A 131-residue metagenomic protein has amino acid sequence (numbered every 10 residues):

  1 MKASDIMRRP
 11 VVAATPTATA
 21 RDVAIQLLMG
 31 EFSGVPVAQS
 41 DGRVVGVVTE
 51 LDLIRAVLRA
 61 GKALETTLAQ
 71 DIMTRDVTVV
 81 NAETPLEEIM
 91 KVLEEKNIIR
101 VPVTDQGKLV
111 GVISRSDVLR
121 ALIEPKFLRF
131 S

Functional and structural regions predicted by a protein language model:
M1-P10, T49-V79, P85-E94, L109 (+1 more regions): Tandem CBS (Bateman) regulatory domains
A14-E31, A38, V80-N97, V103-D105 (+1 more regions): The conserved cystathionine-beta-synthase
L27-G30, V35-L51, L93, V101-D117: A glycine-centered beta-loop-beta connector
